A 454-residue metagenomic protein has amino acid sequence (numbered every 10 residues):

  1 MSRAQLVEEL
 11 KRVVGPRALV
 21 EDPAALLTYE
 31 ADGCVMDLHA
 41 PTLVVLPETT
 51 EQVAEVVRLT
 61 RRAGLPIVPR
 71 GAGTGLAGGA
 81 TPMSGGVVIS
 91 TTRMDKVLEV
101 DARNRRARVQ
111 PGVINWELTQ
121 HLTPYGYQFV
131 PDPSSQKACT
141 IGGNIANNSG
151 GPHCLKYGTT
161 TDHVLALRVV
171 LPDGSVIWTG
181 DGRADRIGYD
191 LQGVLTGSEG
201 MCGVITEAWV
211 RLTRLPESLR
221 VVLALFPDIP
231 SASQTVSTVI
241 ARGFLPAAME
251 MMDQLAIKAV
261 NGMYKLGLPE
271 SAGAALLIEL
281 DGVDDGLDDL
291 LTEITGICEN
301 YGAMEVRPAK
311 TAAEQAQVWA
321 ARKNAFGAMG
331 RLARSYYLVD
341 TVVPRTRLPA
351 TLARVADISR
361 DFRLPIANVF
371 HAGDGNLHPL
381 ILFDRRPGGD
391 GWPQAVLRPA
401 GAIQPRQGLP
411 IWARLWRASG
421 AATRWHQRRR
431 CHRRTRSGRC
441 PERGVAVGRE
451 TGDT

Functional and structural regions predicted by a protein language model:
M1-T454: Noncatalytic alpha-helical scaffold of FAD-dependent oxidoreductases
